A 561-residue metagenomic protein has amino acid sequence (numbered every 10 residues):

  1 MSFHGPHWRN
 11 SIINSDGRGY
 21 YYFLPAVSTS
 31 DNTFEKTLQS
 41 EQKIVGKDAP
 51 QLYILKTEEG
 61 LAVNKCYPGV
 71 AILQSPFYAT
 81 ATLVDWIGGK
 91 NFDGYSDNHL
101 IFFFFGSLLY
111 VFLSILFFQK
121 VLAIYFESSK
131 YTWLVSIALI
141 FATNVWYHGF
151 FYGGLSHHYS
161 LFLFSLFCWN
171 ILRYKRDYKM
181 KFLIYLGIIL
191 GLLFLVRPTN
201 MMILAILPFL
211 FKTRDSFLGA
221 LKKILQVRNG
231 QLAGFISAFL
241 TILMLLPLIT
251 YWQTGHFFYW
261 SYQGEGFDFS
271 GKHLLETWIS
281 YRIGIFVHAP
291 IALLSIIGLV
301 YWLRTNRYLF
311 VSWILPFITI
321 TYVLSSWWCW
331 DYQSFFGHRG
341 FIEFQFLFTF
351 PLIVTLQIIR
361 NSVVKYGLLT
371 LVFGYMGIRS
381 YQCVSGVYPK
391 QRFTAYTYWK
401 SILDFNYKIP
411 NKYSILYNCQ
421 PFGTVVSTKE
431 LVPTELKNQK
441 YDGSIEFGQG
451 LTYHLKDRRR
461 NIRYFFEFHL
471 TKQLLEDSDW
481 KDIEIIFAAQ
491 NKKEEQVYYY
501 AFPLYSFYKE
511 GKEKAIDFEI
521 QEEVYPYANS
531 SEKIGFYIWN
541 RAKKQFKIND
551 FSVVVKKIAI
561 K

Functional and structural regions predicted by a protein language model:
P6-I12, G367-K440: Membrane-embedded, lumen/periplasm-facing catalytic core of multi-pass transferases that use lipid-linked donors
L24, I137, F182-R197, L204-F209 (+1 more regions): Membrane-interface alpha helices of multi-pass inner-membrane proteins
W86-D93, L113-T143, F162, D177-K181: Transmembrane-helix signature of polytopic, membrane-embedded enzymes that assemble or transfer cell-envelope glycans
F92-S114, S136-L161, L166, N170 (+3 more regions): Aromatic- and kink-enriched transmembrane "portal" helix at the membrane-lumen/periplasm boundary that abuts
I115-L116, P208-F209, F217-L221, V287-L315 (+2 more regions): Hydrophobic, aromatic-rich transmembrane alpha-helices and their immediate juxtamembrane boundary segments
Y159-L190, L347-P351: Specific aromatic-rich, kink-prone transmembrane helix
I206, L210-T213, V227-V300, W313-L324 (+1 more regions): Membrane-lumen/periplasm interface segments of specific transmembrane helices in polyprenyl phosphate-linked
C419-K561: Extracellular and organelle-lumenal recognition/adhesion modules and their flexible linkers in secreted
